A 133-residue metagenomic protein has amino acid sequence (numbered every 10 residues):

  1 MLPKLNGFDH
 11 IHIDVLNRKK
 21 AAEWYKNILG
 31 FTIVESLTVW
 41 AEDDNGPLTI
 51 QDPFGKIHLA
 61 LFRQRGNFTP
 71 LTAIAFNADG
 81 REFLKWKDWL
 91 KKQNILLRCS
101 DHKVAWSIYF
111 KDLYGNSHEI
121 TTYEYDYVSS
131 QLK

Functional and structural regions predicted by a protein language model:
M1-K20, A73-I74, V128-K133: N-terminal beta-strand motif that seeds the catalytic metal site of vicinal oxygen chelate
M1-K4, K87-K133: Vicinal oxygen chelate
F8-L16, L48-P53, Q64-W89, W106-K111 (+1 more regions): Vicinal oxygen chelate
H12-I57: Core segments of cupin and vicinal oxygen chelate
E23, N27, L84-D88, K92: Replace "anionic and nucleotidyl ligands
V39, Q64, T121-Y123: Residue-level structural signal for beta-strand termini and adjacent loop
H58-F62, E119: Conserved beta-strand in the GNAT
